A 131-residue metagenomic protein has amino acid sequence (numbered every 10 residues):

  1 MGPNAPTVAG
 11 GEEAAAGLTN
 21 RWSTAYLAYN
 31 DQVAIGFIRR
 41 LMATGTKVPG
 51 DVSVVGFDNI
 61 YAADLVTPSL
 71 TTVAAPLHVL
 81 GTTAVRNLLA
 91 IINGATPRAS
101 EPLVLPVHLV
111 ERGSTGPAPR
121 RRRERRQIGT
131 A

Functional and structural regions predicted by a protein language model:
M1-A9: Short beta-strand elements in bilobed, periplasmic/extracellular small-molecule ligand-binding domains
A9-R21: Short, well-structured alpha-helical segments in soluble
T19-I128: Flexible loop/turn connectors
